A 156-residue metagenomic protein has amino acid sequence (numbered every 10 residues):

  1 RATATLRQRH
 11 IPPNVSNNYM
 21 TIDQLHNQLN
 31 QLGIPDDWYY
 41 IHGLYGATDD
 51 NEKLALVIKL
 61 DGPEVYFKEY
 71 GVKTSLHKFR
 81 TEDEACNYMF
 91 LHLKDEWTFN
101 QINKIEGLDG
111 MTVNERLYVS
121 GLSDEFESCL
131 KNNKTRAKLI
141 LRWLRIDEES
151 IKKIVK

Functional and structural regions predicted by a protein language model:
R1-Y19: N-terminal amphipathic/basic-hydrophobic helices that include classical n-h-c signal peptides and signal-anchor
N18-G46: Negatively charged, low-complexity tracts enriched in Asp/Glu with abundant Ser/Thr
Y39-A55, D124-K134: A short, compositionally biased N-terminal segment around positions ~18-40 that is enriched in charged/polar residues
G46-T74, H92: Short aromatic-glycine-(Arg/Gly/Cys) micro-motifs in beta-strand/loop hairpins
Y70-D83, D124-S128: A short, exposed loop/beta-hairpin motif centered on an aromatic-Gly-Thr core
R80-L93: A short, charged, amphipathic alpha-helix used as a generic interaction element across diverse proteins
L93-F99: Pleckstrin homology
N100-K156: C-terminal-biased regions
